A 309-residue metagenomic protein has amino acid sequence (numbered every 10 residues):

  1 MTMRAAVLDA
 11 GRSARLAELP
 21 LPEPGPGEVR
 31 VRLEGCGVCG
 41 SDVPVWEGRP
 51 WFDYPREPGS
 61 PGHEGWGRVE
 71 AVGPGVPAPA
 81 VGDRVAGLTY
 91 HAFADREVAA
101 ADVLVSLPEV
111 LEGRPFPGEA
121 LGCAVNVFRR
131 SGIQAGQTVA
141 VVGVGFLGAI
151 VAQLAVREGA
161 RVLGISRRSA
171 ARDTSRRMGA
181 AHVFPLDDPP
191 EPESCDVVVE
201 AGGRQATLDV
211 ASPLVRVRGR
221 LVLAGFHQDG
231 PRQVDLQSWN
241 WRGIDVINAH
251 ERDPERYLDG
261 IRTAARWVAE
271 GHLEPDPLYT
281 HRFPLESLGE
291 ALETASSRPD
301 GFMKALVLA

Functional and structural regions predicted by a protein language model:
P20-G37, R49-H91, P108-V110: Glycine-rich beta-strand-centered segment in the early N-terminal region that forms part of a ligand/cofactor-binding
T89-D102: A structural motif shared across PLP-dependent enzymes of the aminotransferase-like
R114-L186: Mid-domain Rossmann-like dinucleotide-binding core that forms the NAD(H)/NADP(H) cofactor-binding site
I165-R168, G225, H250: N-terminal Rossmann-fold cofactor-binding loop
R177-D245: Glycine-rich cofactor phosphate-binding loops and adjacent beta1-alpha1 units of small-molecule cofactor enzyme domains
P192, V222, I244, H272-Y279 (+1 more regions): C-terminal capping/lid region of NAD(P)-dependent oxidoreductase domains
G230-T280, E290: C-terminal substrate-binding/catalytic core of Rossmann-like NAD(P)-dependent dehydrogenases/reductases
